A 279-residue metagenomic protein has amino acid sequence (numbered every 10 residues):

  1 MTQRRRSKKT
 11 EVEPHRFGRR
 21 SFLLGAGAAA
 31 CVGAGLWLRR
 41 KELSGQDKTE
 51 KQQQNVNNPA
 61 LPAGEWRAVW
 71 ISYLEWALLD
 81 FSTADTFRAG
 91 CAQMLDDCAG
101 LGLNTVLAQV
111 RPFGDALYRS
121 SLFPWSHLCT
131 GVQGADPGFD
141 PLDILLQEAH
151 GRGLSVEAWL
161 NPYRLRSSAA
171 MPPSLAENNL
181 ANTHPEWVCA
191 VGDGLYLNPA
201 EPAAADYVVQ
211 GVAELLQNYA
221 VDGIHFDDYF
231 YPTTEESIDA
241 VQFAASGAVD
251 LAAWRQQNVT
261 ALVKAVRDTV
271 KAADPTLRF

Functional and structural regions predicted by a protein language model:
S7-A30: N-terminal secretory signal peptides and thylakoid transit peptides that target proteins across membranes
G64-W66, S72, W76-F81, Y163-E214: Active-site-adjacent "subsite" loops/lids of carbohydrate-active enzymes
A68, T105-V110, P141-V188, H225: Glycine-rich, aromatic-flanked loop segments that form ligand/cofactor-binding clefts across common enzyme folds
E75-A84, W125-G138, G192-D206, D250-N258: The substrate-binding groove and active-site-proximal loops of carbohydrate-active enzymes, especially glycoside
G90-G114: Catalytic domains of carbohydrate-active enzymes, especially glycoside hydrolases
D97, E148, Y196-Y229: An active-site-proximal structural segment forming one wall of the substrate-binding cleft that immediately precedes
Y118-T130, R164-V191, Y229-G247: Aromatic- and acidic-residue-enriched segments that line the glycan-binding/catalytic groove of carbohydrate-active
N218, G223, P232-F279: Active-site neighborhood of glycoside hydrolase catalytic domains
